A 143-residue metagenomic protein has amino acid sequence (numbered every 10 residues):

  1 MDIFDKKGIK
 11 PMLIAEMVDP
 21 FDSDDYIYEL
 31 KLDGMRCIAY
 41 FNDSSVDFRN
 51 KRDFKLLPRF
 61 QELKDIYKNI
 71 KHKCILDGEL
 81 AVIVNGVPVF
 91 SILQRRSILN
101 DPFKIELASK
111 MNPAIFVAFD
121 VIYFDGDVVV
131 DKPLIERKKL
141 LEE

Functional and structural regions predicted by a protein language model:
M1-E143: Catalytic cores of nucleic-acid ligases and guanylyltransferases
